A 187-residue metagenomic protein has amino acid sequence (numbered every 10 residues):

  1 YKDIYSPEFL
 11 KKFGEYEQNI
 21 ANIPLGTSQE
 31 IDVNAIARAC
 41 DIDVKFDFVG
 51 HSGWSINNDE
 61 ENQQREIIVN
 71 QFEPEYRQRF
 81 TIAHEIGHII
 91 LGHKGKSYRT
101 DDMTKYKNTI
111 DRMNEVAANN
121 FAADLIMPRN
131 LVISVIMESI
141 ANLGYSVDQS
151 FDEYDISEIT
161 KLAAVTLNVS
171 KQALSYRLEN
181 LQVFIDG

Functional and structural regions predicted by a protein language model:
Y1-G187: Active-site hotspot residues in diverse enzymes, especially metal/ion-binding acidic/histidine motifs
